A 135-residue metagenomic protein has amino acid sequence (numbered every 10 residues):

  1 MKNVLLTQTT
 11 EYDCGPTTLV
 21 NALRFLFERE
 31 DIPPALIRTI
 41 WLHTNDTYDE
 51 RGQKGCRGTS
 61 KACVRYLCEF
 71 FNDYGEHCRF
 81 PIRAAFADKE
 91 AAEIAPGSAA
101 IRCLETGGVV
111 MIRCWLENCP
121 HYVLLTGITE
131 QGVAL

Functional and structural regions predicted by a protein language model:
M1-R51: Active-site nucleophile-adjacent alpha helix/oxyanion-hole segment immediately C-terminal to the catalytic cysteine
K2, W41-L135: Conserved active-site-adjacent core of cysteine acyl-enzyme catalytic domains
